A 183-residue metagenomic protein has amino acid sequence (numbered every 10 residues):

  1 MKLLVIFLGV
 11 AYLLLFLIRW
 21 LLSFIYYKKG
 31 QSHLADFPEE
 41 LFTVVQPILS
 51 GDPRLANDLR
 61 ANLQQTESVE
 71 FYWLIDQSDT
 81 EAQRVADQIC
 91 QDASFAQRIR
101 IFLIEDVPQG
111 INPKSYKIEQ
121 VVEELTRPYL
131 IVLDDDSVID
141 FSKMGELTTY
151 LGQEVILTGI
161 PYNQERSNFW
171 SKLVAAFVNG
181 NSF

Functional and structural regions predicted by a protein language model:
M1-P38, A176: N-terminal membrane-anchoring/stem segments of glycan-assembly enzymes
E40-T43, E70: Cell-envelope/extracellular polymer assembly enzymes that use nucleotide-activated donors
I48-A56, I75, D79, F141: A structural helix-start
R60-E70, Q77: Short, acidic, metal-binding catalytic loop of nucleotide-sugar glycosyltransferases
I75-I89, F95, V107, V138: A conserved acidic beta->alpha catalytic loop
D76, T126, L133-D136, I160: Active-site acidic Asp-centered loop
F95, I101-K117, V121-E123, L147-F183: Long helical/loop segments within the catalytic core of UDP-sugar-dependent glycosyltransferases, especially the large
D134-Y150: Acidic donor-binding/catalytic loop of UDP-sugar-dependent glycosyltransferases, especially processive GT2
